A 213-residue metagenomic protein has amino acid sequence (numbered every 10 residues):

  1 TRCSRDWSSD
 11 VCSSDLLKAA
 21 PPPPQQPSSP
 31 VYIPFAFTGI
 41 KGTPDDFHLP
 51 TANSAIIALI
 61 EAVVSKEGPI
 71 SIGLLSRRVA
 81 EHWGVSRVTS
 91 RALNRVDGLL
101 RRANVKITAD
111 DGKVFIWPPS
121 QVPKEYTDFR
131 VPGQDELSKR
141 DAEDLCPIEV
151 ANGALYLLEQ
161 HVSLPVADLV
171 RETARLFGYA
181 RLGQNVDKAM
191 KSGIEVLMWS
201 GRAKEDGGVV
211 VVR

Functional and structural regions predicted by a protein language model:
T1-D15: Single conserved hydrophobic/aromatic residue that forms the stacking wall/gate of nucleotide- or nucleobase-binding
L16-S29: Acidic, proline-/serine-/threonine-rich low-complexity intrinsically disordered repeat tracts
P27-T51, S90-L145, K188-R213: Charged low-complexity interaction tracts in eukaryotic proteins
G42, P50-S71, K139-P165, L176-F177 (+1 more regions): Positively charged, polyanion-binding regions of nucleic-acid-associated proteins
L75-V79, L169-T173: A short acidic, leucine-rich amphipathic alpha-helix
G178-L182, L197-M198: Terminal recognition/anchoring or ligand-binding modules at protein termini
